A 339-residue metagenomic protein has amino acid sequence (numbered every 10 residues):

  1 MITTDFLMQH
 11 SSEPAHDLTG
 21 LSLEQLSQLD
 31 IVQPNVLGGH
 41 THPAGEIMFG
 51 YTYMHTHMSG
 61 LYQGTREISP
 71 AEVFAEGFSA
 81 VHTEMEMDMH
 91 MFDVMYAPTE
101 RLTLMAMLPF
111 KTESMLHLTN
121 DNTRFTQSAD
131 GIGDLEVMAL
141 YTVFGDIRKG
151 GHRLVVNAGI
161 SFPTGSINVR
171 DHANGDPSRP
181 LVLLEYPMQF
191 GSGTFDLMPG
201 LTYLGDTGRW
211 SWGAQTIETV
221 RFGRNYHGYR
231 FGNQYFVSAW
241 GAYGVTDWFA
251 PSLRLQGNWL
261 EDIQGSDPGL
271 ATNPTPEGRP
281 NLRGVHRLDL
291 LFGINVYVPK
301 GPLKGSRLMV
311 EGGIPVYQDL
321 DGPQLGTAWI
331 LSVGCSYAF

Functional and structural regions predicted by a protein language model:
M8, L37-E46, M58-Y62, R101 (+7 more regions): Short loop/turn motifs that connect adjacent beta-strands in outer-membrane beta-barrel proteins
H42, Y53, Y96, L108 (+7 more regions): Residue-level signature of outer-membrane beta-barrel architecture
G45, E86-H90, A129-L135, H152 (+4 more regions): Residues that define the transmembrane beta-barrel architecture of outer-membrane proteins
I47-Y51, L104-A106, V137, H152-A158 (+7 more regions): Transmembrane beta-strands of outer-membrane beta-barrel proteins
T52-T56, P109-K111, T142, G159-P163 (+5 more regions): Outer-membrane beta-barrel pore domains and translocons
H55-M89: Surface-exposed strand-loop-strand hairpins of Gram-negative outer-membrane beta-barrel proteins
Y62-F74, N225-F339: Outer membrane beta-barrel transmembrane domains
P109-Y226, P274-V285: Outer-membrane pore/translocation modules
